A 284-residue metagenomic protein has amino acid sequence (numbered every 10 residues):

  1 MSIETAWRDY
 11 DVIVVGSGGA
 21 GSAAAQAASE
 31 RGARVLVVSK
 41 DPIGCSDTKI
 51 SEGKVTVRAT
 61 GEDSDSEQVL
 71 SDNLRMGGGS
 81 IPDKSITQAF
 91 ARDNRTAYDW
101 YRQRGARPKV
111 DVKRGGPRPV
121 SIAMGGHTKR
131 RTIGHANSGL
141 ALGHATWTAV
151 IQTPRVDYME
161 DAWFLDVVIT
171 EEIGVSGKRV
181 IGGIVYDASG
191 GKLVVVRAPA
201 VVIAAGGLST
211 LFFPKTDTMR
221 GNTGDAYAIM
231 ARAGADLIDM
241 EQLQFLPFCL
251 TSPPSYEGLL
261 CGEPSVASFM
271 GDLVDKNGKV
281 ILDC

Functional and structural regions predicted by a protein language model:
M1-S71, V112, H135-C284: Residues forming the flavin
W7, V57, T87, D99 (+3 more regions): Short, intrinsically disordered low-complexity segments
G61, S85-A89, G134: A short N-terminal beta->alpha junction/helix N-cap motif
N73-P119: Rossmann-like flavin
S80-K84, G116-H144, S209-F213: Helix-loop-beta segment of a Rossmann-like dinucleotide-binding subdomain
